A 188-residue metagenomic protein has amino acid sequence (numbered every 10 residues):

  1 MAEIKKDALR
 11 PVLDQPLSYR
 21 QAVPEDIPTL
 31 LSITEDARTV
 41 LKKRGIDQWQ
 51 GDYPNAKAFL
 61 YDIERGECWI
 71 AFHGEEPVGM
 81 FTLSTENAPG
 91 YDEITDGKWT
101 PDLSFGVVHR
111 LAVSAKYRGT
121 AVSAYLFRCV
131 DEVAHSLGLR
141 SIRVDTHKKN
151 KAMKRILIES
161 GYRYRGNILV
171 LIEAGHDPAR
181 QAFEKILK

Functional and structural regions predicted by a protein language model:
A2-P28, K188: Conserved N-terminal entry element of GNAT/NAT acetyltransferase domains
R38-A58: Conserved GNAT-fold acetyl-CoA-binding loop/helix
E67-L83: Conserved beta-hairpin
T82-A112, Y117-R118: Conserved acyl-donor/pantetheine-binding loop and adjacent beta-alpha core of acyl/acetyltransferases and related
V113, G119-E132, R155-E159: Conserved acetyl-CoA-binding loop-helix of GNAT-fold acetyltransferases
R118, V144-K154: Conserved beta-strand-loop-alpha-helix junction that forms the acyl-donor binding cleft
F127, A134-T146: Conserved GNAT acetyl-CoA-binding A-motif
D145-T146, I158-A179: Conserved catalytic-core motifs of GNAT/GCN5-like acyltransferases
